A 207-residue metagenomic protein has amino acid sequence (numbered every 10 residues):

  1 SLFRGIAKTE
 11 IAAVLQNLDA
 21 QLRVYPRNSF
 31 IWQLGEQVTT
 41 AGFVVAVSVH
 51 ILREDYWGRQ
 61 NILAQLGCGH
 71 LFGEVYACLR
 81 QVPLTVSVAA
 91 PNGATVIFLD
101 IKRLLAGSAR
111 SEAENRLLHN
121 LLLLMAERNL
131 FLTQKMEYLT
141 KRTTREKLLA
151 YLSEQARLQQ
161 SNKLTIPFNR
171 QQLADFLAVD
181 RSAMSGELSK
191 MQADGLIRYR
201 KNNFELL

Functional and structural regions predicted by a protein language model:
S1-R27, Y76-L79: Cyclic nucleotide-binding regulatory module and flanking cytosolic helices
N17-L18, E36-V38: Short, small/polar residue-rich loop motifs at catalytic or cofactor-binding pockets
N28, T39-L52, G67-G69: Glycine- and acidic-residue-biased ligand/ion/polar-headgroup-sensing regions
F30-E36: Short phosphate-coordinating micro-motif centered on Lys-Gly-acidic
V49-N61: A short beta-strand-loop-beta hairpin characteristic of the jelly-roll/cupin
I62-L122: Cyclic-nucleotide recognition modules
T85-V86, A106-E112, F131-T140, L158-S161: Short helix-to-loop capping/linker segments positioned immediately adjacent to catalytic or ligand/cofactor-binding
T144-K147, Y151-L207: Phosphate-/nucleic-acid-contacting segments
